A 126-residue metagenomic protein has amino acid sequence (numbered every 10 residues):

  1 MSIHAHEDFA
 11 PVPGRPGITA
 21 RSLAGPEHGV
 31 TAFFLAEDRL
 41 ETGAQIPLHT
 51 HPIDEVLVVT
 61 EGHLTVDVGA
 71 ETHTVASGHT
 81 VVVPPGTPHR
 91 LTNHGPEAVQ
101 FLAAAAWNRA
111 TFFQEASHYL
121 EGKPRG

Functional and structural regions predicted by a protein language model:
M1-A32, A116-G126: A short, N-terminal "cap"/entry segment at the start of jelly-roll beta-barrel domains of the cupin/DSBH fold
L35-H51: Conserved short histidine dyad/triad with adjacent acidic residue
D38, V82, E97-Q114: A short hydrophobic beta-strand segment most commonly corresponding to one strand of the jelly-roll/cupin
L48, V66-D67, V83, H89-G95: Short beta-strand His + acidic residue motifs that chelate non-heme Fe in jelly-roll/DSBH and cupin folds
P52-I53, E71, T87-P88, E97 (+1 more regions): A generic "binding-loop/recognition-motif" signal
D54-L64, G69: Glycine- and acidic-residue-biased ligand/ion/polar-headgroup-sensing regions
A70-P85: Short acidic-glycine-tyrosine-enriched beta hairpin
